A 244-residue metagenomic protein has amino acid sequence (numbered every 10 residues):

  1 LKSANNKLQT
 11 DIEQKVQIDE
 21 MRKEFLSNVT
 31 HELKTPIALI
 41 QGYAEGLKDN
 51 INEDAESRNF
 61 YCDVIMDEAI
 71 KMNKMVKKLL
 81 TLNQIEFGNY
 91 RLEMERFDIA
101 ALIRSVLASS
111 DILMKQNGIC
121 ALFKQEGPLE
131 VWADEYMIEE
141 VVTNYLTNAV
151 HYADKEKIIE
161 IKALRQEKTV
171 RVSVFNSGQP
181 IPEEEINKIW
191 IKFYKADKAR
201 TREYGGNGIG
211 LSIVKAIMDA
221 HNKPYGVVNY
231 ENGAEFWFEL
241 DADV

Functional and structural regions predicted by a protein language model:
L1-M21: Conserved signal-transmission helix
V16, K48-E56: Short acidic helix/loop segment immediately C-terminal to the autophosphorylated histidine in two-component histidine
D67-M75: Short alpha-helical segment of the dimerization/phosphotransfer core of two-component systems
E93-D98, K115, C120-E130: Conserved catalytic submotifs in the C-terminal HATPase_c
A149-V150: Short helix-loop "hinge" at the ATP-lid/N-box region of the Bergerat-fold HATPase_c
I181-K195: Short conserved segment of the HATPase_c
N222-P224: Conserved glycine-rich
